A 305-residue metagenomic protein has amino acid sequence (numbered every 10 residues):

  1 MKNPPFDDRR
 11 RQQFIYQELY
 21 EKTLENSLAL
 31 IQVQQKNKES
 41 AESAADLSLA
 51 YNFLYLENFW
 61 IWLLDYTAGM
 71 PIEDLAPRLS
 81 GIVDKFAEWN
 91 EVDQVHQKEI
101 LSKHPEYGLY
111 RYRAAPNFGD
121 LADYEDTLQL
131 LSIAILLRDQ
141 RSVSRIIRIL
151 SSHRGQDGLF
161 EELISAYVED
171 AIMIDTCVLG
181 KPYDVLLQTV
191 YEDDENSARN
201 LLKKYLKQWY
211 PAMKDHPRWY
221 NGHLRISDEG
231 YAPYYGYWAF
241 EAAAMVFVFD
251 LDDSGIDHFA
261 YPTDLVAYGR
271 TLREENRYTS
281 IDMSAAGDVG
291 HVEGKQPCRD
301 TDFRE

Functional and structural regions predicted by a protein language model:
K2-H223, Y234: Eukaryote-skewed repeat-based solenoidal scaffolds used as protein-protein interaction platforms, primarily
D194-E305: Alpha-helical oligomerization segments
